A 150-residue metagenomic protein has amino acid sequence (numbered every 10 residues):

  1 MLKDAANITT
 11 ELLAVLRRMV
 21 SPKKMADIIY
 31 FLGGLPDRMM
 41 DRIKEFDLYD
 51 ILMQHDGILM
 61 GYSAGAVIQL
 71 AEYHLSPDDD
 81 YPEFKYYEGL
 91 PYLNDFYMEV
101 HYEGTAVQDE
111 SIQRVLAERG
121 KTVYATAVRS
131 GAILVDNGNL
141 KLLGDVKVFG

Functional and structural regions predicted by a protein language model:
M1-I28, N137: N-terminal beta1-alpha1 cap of cysteine-dependent amidohydrolase-like domains
E11-A14, F31, M60-Y62, Y124-A127: General beta-strand structural signal in soluble alpha/beta enzymes
D27-I28, Y73-G150: C-terminal and late-domain segments of enzyme folds
L32, M53-E72: Catalytic nucleophile loop
P36-F46: Glycine/threonine-rich flexible loop motifs
P36-R38, A66-I68, G104-T105, I133: Glycine-rich nucleotide phosphate-binding loop and flanking beta-alpha elements of Rossmann-like dinucleotide-binding
F46-I58, K121-A125: P-loop/Walker A phosphate-binding loop and immediately adjacent motor/lid segment at beta-alpha junctions
